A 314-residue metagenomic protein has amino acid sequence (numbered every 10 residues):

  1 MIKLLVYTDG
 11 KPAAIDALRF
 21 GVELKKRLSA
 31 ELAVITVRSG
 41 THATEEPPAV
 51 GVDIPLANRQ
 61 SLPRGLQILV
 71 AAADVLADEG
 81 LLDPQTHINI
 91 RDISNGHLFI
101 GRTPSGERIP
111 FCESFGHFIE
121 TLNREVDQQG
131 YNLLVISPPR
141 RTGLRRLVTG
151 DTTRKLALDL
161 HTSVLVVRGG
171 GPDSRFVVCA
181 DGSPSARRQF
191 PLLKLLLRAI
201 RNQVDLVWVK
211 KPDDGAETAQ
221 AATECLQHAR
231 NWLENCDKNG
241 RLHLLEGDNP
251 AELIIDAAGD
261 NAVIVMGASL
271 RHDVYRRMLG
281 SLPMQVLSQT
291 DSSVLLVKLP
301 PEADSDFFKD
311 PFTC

Functional and structural regions predicted by a protein language model:
M1-L62, G171-L244, V263, L299 (+1 more regions): Small/aliphatic-rich secondary-structure junction motif
A14, L18-F20, K25-L28, S114-P172 (+1 more regions): Gly/Ser-rich helix-loop-strand patches that form or flank binding pockets for ribonucleotide-derived cofactors
G21, A72, L122, L193 (+3 more regions): Aromatic/hydrophobic pocket-lining residues that form π-stacking "cages" and hydrophobic walls in ligand
H42, R59, D74-L134, E234-V274 (+2 more regions): Structural beta-alpha unit
E45, L147, Q189, A216-A221 (+3 more regions): Short, well-ordered secondary-structure micro-motifs
R59-L66, G116, T223, G280: Electropositive phosphate-/nucleotide-binding environments in soluble metabolic enzymes
G65-L69, A73: Glycine-rich phosphate-binding loop and adjoining beta1-alpha1-beta2 segment of Rossmann-like nucleotide-binding folds
